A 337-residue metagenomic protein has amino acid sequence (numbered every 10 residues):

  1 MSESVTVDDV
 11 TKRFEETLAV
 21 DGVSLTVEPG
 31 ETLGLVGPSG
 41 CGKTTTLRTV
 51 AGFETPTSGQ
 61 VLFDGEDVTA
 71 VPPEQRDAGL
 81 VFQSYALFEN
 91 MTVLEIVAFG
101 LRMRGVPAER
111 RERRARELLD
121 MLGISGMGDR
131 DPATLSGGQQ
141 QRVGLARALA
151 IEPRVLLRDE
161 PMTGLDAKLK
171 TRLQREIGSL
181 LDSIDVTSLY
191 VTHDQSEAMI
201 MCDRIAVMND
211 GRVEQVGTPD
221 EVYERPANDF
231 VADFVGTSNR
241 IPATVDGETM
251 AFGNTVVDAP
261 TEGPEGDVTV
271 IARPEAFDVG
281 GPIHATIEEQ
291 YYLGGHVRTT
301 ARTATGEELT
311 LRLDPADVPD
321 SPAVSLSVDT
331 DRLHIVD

Functional and structural regions predicted by a protein language model:
V36-P38: The feature captures the beta-strand-to-loop junction immediately N-terminal to the Walker
A51: Helix-to-loop junction immediately C-terminal to a conserved catalytic motif
T57-Q60, D210: Conserved coupling/switch loops of ABC nucleotide-binding domains, chiefly the family-specific signature
G59-D67: Conserved ABC transporter NBD signature motif
V71-F230: ABC ATPase nucleotide-binding domains
S238-R240, E248-D337: Non-catalytic connector elements of ABC transporters
